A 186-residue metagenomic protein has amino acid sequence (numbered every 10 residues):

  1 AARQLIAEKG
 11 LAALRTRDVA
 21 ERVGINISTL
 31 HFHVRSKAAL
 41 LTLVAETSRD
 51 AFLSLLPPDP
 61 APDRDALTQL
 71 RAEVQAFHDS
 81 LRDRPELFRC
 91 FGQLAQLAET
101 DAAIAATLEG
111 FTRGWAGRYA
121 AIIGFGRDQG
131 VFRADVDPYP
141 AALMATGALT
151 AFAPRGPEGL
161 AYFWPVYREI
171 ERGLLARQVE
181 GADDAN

Functional and structural regions predicted by a protein language model:
A1-I6, L14, S48, F77: Short hydrophobic clusters on alpha-helical segments that form packing/core surfaces in small helical domains
L5-A39, L43: Helix-turn-helix
R35-A39, L43, A61-D65, R82 (+5 more regions): Residues in soluble alpha-helical coiled-coils and helical-bundle/repeat scaffolds
L43, S54-L87, P138-A145, W164: Hydrophobic alpha-helical connector segments
E46-F52: Short, basic, alpha-helical segments at the C-terminal edge of helix-turn-helix-like DNA-binding modules
L53, D83-G92, A102-Q129, P165: Amphipathic alpha-helical packing segments from all-alpha helical-bundle domains
D59, Q75-R82, F91-T100, E169-Q178: Helix-loop "lid/cap" segments that line or gate small-molecule binding pockets
A105-E109, R113, R127-L174, Q178-N186: Hydrophobic/aromatic-rich alpha-helical bundle segments in the mid-to-C-terminal region
